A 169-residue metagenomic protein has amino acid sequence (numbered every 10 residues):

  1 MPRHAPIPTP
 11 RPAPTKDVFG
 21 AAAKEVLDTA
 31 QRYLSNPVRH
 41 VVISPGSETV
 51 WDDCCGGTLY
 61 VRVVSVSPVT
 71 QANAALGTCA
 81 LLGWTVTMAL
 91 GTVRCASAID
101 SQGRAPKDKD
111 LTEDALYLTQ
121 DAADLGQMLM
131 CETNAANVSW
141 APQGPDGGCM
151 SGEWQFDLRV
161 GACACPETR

Functional and structural regions predicted by a protein language model:
M1-A80: Small/polar-rich, solvent-exposed N-terminal microdomains that initiate assembly or binding
A5, D100-A115: A solvent-exposed, charged loop/short amphipathic helix patch at secondary-structure junctions
Q31-H40, W51, L111-A164: Acidic-leaning, charged glycine-interspersed low-complexity segments
G57-T58, L82, N134, G152 (+1 more regions): General secretory precursor processing signal
G77, L81-W84, K109: Short, solvent-exposed segments of well-ordered alpha helices
L82-S97, M150-A162: Oligomerization/assembly interface segments of phage tail-like spikes and tubes
C95-G103, E167: Short, solvent-exposed secondary-structure capping/transition elements
